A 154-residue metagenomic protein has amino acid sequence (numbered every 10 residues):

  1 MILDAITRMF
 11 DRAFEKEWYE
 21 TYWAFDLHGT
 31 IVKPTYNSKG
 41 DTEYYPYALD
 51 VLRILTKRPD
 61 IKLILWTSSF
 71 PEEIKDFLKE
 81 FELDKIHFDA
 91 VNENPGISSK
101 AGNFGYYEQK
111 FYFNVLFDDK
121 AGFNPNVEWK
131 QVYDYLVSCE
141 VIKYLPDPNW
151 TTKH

Functional and structural regions predicted by a protein language model:
M1-H154: HAD-like aspartate-dependent phosphatase fold
